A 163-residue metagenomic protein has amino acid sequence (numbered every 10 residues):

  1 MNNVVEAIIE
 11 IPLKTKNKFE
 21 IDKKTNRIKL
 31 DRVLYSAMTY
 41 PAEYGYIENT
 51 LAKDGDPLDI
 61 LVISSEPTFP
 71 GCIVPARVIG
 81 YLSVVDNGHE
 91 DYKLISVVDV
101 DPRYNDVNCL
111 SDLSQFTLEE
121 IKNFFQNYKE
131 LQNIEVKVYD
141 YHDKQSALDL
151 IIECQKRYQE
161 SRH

Functional and structural regions predicted by a protein language model:
M1-H163: Hydrophobic N-terminal alpha-helices or hydrophobic patches in metabolic proteins across all domains of life
